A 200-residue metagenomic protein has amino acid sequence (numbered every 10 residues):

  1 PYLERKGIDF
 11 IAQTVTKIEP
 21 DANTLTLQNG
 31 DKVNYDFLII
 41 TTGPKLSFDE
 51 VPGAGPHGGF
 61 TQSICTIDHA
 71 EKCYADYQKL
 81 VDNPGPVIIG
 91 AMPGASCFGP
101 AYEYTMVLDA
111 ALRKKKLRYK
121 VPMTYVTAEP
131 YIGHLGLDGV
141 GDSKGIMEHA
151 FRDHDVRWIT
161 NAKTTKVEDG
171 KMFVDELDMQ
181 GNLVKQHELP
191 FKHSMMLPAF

Functional and structural regions predicted by a protein language model:
P1-Y35, L137-R157: N-terminal Rossmann-like dinucleotide/flavin-binding domain of flavoprotein oxidoreductases that bind FAD/FMN
K17, V33, K45-L46, A95: Glycine-rich nucleotide phosphate-binding loop and flanking beta-alpha elements of Rossmann-like dinucleotide-binding
Q28-F37, G181-H193: Core beta-strand elements of the Rossmann-like FAD/NAD(P) dinucleotide-binding domain in flavoenzyme oxidoreductases
N29, T42-G43, A91, E176 (+1 more regions): Glycine-rich, N-terminal phosphate-binding loop of Rossmann-like dinucleotide-binding domains
Y35-F37, T41-L46, F191-F200: Glycine-/small-residue-rich beta->alpha transition segments that form the dinucleotide
S47-V126, P130-I132, H187, A199: Rossmann-like dinucleotide/flavin-binding elements
Y104-T105, A110-G170, V174-E176, L197-P198: Dinucleotide-binding/catalytic capping subdomain of oxidoreductase cores
